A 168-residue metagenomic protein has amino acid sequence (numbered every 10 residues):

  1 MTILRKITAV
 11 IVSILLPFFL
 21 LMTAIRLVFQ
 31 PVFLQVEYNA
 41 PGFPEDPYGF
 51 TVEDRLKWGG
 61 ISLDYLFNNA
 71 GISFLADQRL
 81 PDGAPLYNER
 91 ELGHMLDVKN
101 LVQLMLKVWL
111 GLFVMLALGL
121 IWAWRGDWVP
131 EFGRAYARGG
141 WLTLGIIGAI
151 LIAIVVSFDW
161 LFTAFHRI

Functional and structural regions predicted by a protein language model:
M1-I11, L112-W160: Juxtamembrane interface at the cytosolic side of transmembrane helices
M1-L34: Hydrophobic secretory-pathway targeting helix
L16, L20, L106-A117: Hydrophobic alpha-helical transmembrane segments of multi-pass integral membrane proteins
L21, I25, F29, I150-I154 (+1 more regions): Membrane-water interface at transmembrane helix exits
L34-P85: Membrane-interface interhelical loops and short interface/amphipathic helices in multi-pass inner-membrane
N68-G111: Individual transmembrane alpha-helix segments
P85-L86, I121, R167-I168: Peri-membrane helix termini and adjoining interfacial loops of integral membrane proteins
M95, A153-I168: Membrane-interfacial interhelical loops
